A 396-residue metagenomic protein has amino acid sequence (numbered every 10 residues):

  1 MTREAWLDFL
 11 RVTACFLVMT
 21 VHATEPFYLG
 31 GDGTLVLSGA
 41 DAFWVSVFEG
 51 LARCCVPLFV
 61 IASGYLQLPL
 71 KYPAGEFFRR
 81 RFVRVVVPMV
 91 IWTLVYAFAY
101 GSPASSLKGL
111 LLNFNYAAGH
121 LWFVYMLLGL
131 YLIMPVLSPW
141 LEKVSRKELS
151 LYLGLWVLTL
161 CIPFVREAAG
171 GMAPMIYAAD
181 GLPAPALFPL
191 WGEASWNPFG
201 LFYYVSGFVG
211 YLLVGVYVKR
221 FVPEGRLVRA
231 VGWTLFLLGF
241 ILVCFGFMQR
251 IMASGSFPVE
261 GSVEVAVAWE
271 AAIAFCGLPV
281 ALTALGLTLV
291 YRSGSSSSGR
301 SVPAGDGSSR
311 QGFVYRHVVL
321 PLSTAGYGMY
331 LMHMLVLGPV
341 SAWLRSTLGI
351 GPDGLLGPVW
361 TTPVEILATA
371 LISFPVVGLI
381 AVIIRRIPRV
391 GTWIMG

Functional and structural regions predicted by a protein language model:
M1-G396: Alpha-helical transmembrane segments and their immediate juxtamembrane cytosolic regions
